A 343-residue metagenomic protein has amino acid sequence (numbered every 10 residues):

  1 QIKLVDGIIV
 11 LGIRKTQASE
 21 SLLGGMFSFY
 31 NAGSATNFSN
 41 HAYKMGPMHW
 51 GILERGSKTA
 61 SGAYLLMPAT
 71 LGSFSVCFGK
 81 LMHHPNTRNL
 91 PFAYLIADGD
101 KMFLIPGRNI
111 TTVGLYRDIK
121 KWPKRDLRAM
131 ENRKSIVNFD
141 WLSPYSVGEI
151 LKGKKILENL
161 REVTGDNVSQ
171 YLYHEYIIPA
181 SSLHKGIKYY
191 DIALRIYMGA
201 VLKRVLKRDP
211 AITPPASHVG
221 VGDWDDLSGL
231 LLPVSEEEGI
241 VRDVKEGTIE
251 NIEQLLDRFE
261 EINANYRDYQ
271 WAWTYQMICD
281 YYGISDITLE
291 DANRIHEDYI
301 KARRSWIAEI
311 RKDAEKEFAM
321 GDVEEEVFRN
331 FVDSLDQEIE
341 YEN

Functional and structural regions predicted by a protein language model:
I2-V163: Glycine-rich hexapeptide-repeat left-handed beta-helix
R88-N343: Terminal amphipathic alpha-helical/low-complexity segments used for targeting or macromolecular assembly
